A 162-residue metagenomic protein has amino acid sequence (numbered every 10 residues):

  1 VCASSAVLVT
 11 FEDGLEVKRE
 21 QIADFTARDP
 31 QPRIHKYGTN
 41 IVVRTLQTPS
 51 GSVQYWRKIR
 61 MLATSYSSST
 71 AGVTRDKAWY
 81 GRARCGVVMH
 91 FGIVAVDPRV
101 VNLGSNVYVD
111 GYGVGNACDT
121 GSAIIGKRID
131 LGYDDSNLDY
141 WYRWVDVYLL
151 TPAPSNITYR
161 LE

Functional and structural regions predicted by a protein language model:
V1-Q47: Non-catalytic extracellular/periplasmic "stalk" and linker regions immediately N-terminal to catalytic or recognition
P32-E162: Solvent-exposed, well-ordered loop and adjacent helix/strand elements within mature globular domains that form
